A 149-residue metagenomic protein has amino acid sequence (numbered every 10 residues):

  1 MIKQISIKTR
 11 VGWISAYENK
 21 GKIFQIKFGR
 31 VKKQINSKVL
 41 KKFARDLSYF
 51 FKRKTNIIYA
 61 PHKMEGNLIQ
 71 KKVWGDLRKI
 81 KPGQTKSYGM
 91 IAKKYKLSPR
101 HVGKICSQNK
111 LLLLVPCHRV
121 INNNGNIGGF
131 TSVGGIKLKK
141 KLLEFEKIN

Functional and structural regions predicted by a protein language model:
M1-L97, F145, N149: Basic nucleic-acid-binding alpha-helical/helix-turn surface characteristic of O6-alkylguanine DNA
Q25, G66, N122-N123, G129-S132: Generic structural "secondary-structure junction" signal
L77, C117-H118, L142: Structural signal for hydrophobic
S107: Residue-level detection of the helix-turn-helix DNA-binding "recognition helix"
K110: Acidic, glycine-rich catalytic loops of TOPRIM or P-loop NTPase phosphate-binding modules used across DNA replication
L113-N123: Short Lys/Arg-enriched helix C-cap and helix-to-coil transition segments that create basic nucleic-acid-contact patches
N126-N149: …primarily DNA-binding HTH/wHTH and HhH modules…
